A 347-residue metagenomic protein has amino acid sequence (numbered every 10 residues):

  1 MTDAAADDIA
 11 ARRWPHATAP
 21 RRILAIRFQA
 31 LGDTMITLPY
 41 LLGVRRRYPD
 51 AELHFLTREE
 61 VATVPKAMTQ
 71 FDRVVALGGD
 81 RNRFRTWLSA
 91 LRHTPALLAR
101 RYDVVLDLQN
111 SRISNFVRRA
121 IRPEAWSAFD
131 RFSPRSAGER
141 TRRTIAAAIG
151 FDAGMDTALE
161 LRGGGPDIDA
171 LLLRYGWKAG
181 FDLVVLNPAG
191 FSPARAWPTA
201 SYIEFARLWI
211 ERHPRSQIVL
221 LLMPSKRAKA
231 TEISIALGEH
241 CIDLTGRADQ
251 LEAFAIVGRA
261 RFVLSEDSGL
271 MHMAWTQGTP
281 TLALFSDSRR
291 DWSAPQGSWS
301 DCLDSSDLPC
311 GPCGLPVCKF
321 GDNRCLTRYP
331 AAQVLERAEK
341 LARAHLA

Functional and structural regions predicted by a protein language model:
M1-A347: Catalytic machinery of carbohydrate-active enzymes, primarily nucleotide-sugar-dependent glycosyltransferases
